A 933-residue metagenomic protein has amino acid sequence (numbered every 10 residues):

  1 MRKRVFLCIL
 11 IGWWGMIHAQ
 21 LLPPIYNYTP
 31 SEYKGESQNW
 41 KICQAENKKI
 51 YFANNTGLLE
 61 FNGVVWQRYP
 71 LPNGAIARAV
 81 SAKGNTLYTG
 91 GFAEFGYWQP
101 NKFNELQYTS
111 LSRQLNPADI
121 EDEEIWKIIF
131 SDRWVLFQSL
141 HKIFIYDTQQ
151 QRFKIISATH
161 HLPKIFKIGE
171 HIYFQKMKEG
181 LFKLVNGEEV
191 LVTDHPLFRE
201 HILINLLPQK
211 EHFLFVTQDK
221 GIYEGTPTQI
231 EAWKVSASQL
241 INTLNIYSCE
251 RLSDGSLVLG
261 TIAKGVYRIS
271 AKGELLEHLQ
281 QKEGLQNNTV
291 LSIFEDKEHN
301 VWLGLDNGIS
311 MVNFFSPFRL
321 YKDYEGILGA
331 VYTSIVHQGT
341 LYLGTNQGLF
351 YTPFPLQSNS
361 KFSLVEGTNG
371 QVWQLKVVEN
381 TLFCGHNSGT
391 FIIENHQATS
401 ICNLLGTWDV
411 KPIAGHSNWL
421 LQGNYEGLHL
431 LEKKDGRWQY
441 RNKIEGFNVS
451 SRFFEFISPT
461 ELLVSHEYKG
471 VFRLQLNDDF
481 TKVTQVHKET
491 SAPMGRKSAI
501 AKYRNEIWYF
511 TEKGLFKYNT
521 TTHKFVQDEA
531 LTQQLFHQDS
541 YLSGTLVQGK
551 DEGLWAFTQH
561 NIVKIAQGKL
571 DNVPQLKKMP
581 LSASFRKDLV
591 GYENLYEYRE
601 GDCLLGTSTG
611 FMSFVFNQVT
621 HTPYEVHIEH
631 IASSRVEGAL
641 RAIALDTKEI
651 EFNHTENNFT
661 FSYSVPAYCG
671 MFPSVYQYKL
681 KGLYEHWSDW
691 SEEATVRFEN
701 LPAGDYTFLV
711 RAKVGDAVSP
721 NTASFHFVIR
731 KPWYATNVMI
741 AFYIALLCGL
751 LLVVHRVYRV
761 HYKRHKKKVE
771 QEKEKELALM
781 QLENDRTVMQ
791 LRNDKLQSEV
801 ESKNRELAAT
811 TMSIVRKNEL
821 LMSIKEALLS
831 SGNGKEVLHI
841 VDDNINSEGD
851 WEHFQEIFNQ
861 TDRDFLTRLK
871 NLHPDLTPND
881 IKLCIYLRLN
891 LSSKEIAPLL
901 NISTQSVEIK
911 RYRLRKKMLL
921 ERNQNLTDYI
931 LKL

Functional and structural regions predicted by a protein language model:
M1-R730, T736-N737, F742-H755: Carboxylate-rich, polar loop motifs that coordinate divalent cations or form catalytic acidic clusters
E179, R792-E799, A827-E836: Short, compositionally biased low-complexity segments
R319-D323, M739, L752-M822: Cytosolic signal-transmission helices at domain junctions
Y332-T333, S798, T867: PAS-family sensory domains
F614, S634, V757, K817 (+2 more regions): Phosphate/oxyanion-binding loops and surfaces in catalytic or ligand/nucleic-acid-binding neighborhoods
T647-E649, S664-R730, L821-M822, L829 (+2 more regions): Cytosolic nucleotide-binding catalytic cores of signal-transduction proteins
